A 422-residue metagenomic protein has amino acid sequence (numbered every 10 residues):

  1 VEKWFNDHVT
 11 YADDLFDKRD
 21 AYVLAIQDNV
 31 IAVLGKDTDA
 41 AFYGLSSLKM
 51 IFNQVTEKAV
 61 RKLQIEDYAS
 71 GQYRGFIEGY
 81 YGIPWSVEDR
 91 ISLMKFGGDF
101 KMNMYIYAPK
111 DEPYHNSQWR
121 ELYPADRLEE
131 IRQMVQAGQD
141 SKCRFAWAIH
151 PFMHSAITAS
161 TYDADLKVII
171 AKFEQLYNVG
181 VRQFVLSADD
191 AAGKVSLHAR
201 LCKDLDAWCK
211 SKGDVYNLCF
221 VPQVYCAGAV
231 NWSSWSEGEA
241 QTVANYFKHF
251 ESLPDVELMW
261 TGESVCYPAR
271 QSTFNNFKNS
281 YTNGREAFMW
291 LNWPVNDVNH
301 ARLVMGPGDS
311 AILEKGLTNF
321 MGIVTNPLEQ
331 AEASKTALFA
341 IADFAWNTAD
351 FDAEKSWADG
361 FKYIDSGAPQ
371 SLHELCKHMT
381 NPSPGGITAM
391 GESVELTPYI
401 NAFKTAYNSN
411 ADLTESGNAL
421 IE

Functional and structural regions predicted by a protein language model:
V1-D14, A59-Q64, I106-K110, N217-F220 (+4 more regions): A generic structural motif
V1-G71: Contiguous, structured surface segment used for ligand recognition
R19, D28, G71, V179-V181 (+2 more regions): Short, solvent-exposed loop/turn segments at the edges of secondary structure
D20-A21, W346-E422: C-terminal functional modules
N53-V55, G79-Y80, S117, E121 (+2 more regions): Catalytic-core regions of glycoside hydrolase
I77-E257: Aromatic-lined carbohydrate-binding surfaces of glycoside hydrolases
